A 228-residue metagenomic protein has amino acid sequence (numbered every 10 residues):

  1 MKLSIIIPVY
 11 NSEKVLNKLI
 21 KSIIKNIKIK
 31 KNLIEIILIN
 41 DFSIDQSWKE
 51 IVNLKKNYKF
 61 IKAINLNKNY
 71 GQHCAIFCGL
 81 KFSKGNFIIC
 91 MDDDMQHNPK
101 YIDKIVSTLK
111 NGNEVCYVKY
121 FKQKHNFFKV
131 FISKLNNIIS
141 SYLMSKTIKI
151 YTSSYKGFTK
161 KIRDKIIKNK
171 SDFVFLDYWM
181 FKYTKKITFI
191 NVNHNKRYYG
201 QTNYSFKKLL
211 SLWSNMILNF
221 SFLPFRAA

Functional and structural regions predicted by a protein language model:
K2-S4, E35: Cell-envelope/extracellular polymer assembly enzymes that use nucleotide-activated donors
S12-I27: Short, well-formed alpha-helical segments that are part of the catalytic scaffolds of diverse glycosyltransferases
S12-V15, S43, N98: Donor nucleotide-sugar binding loop of glycosyltransferases
V15-N17, D45-L54: Acidic helix N-cap motif at the loop->helix transition within catalytic regions of sugar-transfer enzymes
I20, N32-F42, I64-N65: Short beta-strand/loop segment that forms part of the nucleotide-sugar
N40-K49, M95-Q96: A conserved acidic beta->alpha catalytic loop
I64-K68, Q72-F82, F87, Q96-V174 (+2 more regions): Acceptor/aglycone-binding surface of glycosyltransferases and processive sugar-polymer synthases
